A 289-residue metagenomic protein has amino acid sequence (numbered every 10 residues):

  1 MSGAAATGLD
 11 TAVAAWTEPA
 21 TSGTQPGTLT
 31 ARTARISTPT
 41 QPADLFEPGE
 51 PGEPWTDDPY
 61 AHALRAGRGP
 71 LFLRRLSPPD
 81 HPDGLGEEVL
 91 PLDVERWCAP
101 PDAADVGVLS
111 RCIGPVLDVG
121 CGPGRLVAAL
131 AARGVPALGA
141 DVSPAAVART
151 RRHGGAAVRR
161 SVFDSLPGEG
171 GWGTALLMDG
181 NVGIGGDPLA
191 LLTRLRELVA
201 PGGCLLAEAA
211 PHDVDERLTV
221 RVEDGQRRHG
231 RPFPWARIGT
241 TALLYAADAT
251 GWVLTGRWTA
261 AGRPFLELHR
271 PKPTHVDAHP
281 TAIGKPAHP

Functional and structural regions predicted by a protein language model:
S2-T17, R32-R111: S-adenosyl-L-methionine
I113-G122: Conserved class I S-adenosyl-L-methionine
S143-P144: Conserved SAM/SAH-binding beta-strand->alpha-helix loop
G154-D164: Conserved SAM-binding strand-loop segment of SAM-dependent methyltransferases
W172-L189: A short SAM/SAH-binding and catalytic strip from SAM-dependent methyltransferases
L189-P201: A short glycine-rich, Lys/Arg-flanked "PGG" loop and its adjoining helix->strand segment in the class I
G202-A210: Conserved beta-strand signature within the Rossmann-like core of class I S-adenosyl-L-methionine
F233-G251: Short alpha-helix
